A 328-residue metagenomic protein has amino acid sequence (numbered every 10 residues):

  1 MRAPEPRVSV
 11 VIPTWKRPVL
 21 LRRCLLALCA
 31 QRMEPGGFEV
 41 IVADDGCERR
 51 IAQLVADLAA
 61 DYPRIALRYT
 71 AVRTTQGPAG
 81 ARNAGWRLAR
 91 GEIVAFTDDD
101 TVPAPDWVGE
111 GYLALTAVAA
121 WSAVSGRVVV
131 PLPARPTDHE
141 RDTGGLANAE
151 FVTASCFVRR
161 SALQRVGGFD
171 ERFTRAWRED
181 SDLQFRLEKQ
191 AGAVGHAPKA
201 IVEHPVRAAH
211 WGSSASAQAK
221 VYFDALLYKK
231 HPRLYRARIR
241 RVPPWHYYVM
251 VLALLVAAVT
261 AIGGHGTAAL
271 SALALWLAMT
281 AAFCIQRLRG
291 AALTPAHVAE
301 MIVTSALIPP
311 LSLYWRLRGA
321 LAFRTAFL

Functional and structural regions predicted by a protein language model:
L26-G37: Short, acidic, metal-binding catalytic loop of nucleotide-sugar glycosyltransferases
A27, D44-L54, T74, T101-V102: A conserved acidic beta->alpha catalytic loop
G36-C47, R68-V72: Short beta-strand/loop segment that forms part of the nucleotide-sugar
V72-A89, E150, A154: Glycine-rich, basic loop-to-helix element that forms the pyrophosphate-binding segment of sugar-nucleotide handling
V94: Short aromatic/hydrophobic "clamp" motif used to bind/position activated sugar donors
V102-P136, P205: Conserved donor NDP-sugar-binding/catalytic core segment of glycosyltransferases
V130, R141-S161, R165, T174-A176 (+4 more regions): A recurrent flexible, glycine/aromatic-enriched loop bordering the glycosyltransferase active site that acts as
D170, R175, S181-A237: Catalytic donor/gating beta->alpha subdomain of glycosyltransferases that bind UDP-sugars
